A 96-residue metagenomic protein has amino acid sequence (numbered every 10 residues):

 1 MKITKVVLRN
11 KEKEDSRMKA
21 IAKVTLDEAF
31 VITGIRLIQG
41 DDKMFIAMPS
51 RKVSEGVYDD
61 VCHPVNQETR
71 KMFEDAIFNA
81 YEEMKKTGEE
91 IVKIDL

Functional and structural regions predicted by a protein language model:
M1-L96: Single-stranded nucleic acid-binding surfaces, predominantly the OB-fold ssDNA-binding core
